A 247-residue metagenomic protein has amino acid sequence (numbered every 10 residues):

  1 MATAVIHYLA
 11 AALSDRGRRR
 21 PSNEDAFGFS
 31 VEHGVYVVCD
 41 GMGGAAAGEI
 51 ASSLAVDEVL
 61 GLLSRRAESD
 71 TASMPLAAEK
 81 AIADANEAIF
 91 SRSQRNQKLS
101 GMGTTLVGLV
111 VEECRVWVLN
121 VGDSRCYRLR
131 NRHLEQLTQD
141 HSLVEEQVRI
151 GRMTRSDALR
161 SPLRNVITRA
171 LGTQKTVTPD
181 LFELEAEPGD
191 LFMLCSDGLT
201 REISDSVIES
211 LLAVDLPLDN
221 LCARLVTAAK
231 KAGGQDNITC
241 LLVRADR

Functional and structural regions predicted by a protein language model:
M1-R247: PP2C/PPM-type serine/threonine phosphatase catalytic domain
